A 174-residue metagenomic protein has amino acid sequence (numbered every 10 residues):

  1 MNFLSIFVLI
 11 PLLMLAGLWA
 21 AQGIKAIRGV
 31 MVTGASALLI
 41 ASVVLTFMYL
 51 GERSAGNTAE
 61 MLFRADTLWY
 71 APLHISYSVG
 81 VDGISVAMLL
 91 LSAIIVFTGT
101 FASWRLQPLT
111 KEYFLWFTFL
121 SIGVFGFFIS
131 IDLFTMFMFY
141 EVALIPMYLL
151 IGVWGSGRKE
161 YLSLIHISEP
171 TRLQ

Functional and structural regions predicted by a protein language model:
N2-F3, L18-F101, R105-L115: Transmembrane helix-loop-helix hairpins at membrane boundaries of multipass inner-membrane proteins
F3-I10: C-terminal regulatory domains involved in ligand/effector binding and gene-expression control
V8, V79-G80, A93, I129 (+1 more regions): Short conserved micro-motifs on helix faces and helix-strand junctions that flank and scaffold key functional residues
P11-L15, V96-F97, F119-V124: Hydrophobic, membrane-inserted alpha-helices
M14-L18, T98, Y148, G152: Hydrophobic transmembrane alpha-helices
A16, A87-M88, F137, P146: Hydrophobic positions within alpha-helical membrane elements
I24-A26, W116-F119, G123-S168: Alpha-helical multi-pass transmembrane bundles of energy-transducing inner-membrane proteins
E169-Q174: Short "domain-exit" segments at the C-terminal end of structured domains
